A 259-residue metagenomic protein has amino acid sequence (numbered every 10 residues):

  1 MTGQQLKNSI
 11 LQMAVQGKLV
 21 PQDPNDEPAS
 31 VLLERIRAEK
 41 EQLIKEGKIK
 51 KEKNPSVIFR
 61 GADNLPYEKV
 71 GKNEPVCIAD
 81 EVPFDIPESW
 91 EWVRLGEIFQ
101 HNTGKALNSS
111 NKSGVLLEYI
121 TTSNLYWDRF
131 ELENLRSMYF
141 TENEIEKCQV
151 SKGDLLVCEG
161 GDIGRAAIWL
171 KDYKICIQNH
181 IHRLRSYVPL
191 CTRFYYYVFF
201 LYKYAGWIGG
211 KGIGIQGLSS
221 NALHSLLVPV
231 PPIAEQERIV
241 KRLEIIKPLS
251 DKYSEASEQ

Functional and structural regions predicted by a protein language model:
T2-G3, S109-K112, L218, V230-P231: Replace "in large, NTP-powered and nucleic-acid-processing enzymes" with "in large, NTP-powered factors and other
Q5, S9, M13, R35 (+7 more regions): Generic, well-ordered alpha-helical scaffold segments in large soluble proteins
L6-A79: Extended, domain-scale alpha-helical bundle/helix-rich regions
S9, M13, K18-V20, C77-K105 (+3 more regions): Non-catalytic DNA-recognition/assembly elements of restriction-modification systems
Q22-D23, D128-F130, A166-A167, T192-R193 (+1 more regions): Short helix/loop capping segments that flank catalytic or ligand/cofactor-binding pockets
N73-E81, G96-S109, S123-K152, D172 (+1 more regions): Sequence-specific dsDNA recognition surfaces
I86-E97, R185-V198, G210, I215-Q216 (+2 more regions): Catalytic cores of nucleotide-enabled group-transfer and carboxylate-activating enzymes in metabolic and assembly-line
T121-T122, M138-F200, G209-G212, G217-S219 (+1 more regions): A short beta-sheet element
